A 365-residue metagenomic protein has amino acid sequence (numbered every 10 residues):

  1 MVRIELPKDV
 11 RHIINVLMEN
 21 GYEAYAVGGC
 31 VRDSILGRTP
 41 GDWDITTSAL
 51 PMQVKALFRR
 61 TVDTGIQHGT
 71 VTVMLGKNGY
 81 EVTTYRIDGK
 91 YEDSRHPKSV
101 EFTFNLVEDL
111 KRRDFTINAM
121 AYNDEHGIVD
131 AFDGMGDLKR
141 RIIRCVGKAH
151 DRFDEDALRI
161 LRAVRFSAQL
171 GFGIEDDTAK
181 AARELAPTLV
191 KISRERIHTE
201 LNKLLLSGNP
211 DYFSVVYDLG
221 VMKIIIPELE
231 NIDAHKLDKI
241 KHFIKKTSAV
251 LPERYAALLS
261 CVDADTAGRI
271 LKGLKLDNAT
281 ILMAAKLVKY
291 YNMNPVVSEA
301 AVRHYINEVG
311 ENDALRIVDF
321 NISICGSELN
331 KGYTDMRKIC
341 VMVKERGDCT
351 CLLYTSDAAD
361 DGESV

Functional and structural regions predicted by a protein language model:
M1-D357, D361-V365: Catalytic cores of the polymerase beta-like nucleotidyltransferase superfamily and closely associated nucleotide
